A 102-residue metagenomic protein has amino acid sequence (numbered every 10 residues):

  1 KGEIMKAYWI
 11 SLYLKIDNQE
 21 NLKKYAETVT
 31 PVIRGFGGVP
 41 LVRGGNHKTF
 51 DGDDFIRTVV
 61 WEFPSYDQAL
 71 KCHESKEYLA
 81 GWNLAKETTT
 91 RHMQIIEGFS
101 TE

Functional and structural regions predicted by a protein language model:
K1-R57, P64-E74, E97-E102: Short S/T/G/P-rich N-terminal loop/turn motif that feeds into the first structured element of a domain
L70-C72, E77-Q94: C-terminal structural segments of small proteins and small subunits
